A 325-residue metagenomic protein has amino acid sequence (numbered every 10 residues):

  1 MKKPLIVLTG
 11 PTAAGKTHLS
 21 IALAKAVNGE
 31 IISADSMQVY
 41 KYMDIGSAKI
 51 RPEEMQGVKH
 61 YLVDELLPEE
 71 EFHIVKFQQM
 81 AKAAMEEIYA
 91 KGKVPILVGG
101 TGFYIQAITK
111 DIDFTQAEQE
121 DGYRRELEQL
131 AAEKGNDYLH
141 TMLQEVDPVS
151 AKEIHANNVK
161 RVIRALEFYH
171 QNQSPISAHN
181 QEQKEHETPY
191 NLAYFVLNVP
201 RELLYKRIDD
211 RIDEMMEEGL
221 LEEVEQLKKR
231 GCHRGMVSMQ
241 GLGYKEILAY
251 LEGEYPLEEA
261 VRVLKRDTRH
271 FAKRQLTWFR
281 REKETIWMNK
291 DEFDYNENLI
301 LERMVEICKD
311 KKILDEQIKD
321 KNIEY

Functional and structural regions predicted by a protein language model:
M1-Y325: Phosphate/pyrophosphate-binding catalytic cores of soluble transferases and nucleic-acid-acting enzymes
